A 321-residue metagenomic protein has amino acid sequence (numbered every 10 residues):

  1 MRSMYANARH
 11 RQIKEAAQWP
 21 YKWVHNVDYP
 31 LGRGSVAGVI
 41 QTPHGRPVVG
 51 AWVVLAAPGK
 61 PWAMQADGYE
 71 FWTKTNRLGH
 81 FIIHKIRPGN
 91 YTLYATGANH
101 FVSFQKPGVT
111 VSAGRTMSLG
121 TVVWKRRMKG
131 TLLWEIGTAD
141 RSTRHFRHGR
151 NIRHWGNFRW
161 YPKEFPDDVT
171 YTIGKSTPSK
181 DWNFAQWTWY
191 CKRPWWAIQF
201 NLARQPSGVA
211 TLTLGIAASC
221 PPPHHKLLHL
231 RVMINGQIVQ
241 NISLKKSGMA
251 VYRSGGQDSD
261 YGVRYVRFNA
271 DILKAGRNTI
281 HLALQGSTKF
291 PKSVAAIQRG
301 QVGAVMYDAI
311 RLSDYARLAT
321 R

Functional and structural regions predicted by a protein language model:
Y5-S35, Q41-R46: Beta-strand-rich domain onsets/edges
G34-P43, V53, G79, V122: A short, amphipathic beta-strand motif
P43-A66: Short, ordered, surface-exposed loop/turn motifs in non-cytosolic proteins
K60-H80: Short, acidic Ser/Thr/Gly-rich low-complexity loop/linker segments typical of extracellular and cell-surface proteins
T75-L78, C191-W195, Q199-Q205, I216-T320: Beta-strand-rich ligand-recognition modules
G79, G89-H100: A short, solvent-exposed beta-strand micro-motif common in secreted/extracellular proteins
A98-G120, W124-R127: Structured interaction patches on ligand/partner-binding surfaces of diverse proteins
T116-K175, S313-R321: Compositionally biased low-complexity segments at domain edges in trafficked proteins and select soluble regulators
